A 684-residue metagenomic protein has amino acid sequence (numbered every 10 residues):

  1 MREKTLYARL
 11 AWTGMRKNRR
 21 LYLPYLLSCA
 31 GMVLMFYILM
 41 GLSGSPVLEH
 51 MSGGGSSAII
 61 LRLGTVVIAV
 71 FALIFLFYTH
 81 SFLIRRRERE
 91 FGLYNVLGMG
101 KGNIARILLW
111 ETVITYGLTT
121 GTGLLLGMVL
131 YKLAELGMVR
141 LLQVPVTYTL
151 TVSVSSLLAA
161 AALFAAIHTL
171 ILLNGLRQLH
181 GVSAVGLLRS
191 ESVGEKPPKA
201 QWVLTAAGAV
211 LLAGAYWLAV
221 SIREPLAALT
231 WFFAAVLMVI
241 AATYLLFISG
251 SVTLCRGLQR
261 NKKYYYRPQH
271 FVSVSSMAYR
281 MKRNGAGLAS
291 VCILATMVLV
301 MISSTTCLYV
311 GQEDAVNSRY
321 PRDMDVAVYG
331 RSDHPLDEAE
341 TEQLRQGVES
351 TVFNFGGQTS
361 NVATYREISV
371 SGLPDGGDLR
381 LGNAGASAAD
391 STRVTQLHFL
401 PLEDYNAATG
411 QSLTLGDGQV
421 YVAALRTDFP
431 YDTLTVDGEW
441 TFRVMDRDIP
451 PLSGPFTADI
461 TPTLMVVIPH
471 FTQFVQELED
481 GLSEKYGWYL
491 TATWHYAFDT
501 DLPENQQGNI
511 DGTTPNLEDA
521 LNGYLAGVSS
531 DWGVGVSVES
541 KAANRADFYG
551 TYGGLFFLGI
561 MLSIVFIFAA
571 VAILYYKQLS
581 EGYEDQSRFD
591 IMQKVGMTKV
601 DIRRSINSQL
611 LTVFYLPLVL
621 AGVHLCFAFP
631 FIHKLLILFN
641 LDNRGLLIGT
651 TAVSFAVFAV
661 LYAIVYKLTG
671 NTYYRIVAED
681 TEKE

Functional and structural regions predicted by a protein language model:
R2-L6, H180-E195, Y583-E584, Y674-E684: Short cytosolic juxtamembrane segments of multi-pass membrane proteins
K4-N18, V272-R280: A short amphipathic helical element positioned immediately N-terminal to and/or at the very start of a transmembrane
R20-V47, S56-G92, T112-T122, L126 (+6 more regions): Hydrophobic alpha-helical transmembrane segments of multi-pass inner-membrane transport and secretion
L21-C29, L34-I38, A162-I167, E195-L308 (+4 more regions): Alpha-helical transmembrane segments, especially those used as permease/efflux helices and single-pass anchors
G31-S45, Y78-F82, R89, I114-V144 (+6 more regions): Small-residue-rich transmembrane alpha-helices
Y78, R86, Q178, E224 (+4 more regions): Juxtamembrane interface at the cytosolic side of transmembrane helices
A315-F568: Basic-flanked hydrophobic alpha-helices used for secretion and membrane insertion
